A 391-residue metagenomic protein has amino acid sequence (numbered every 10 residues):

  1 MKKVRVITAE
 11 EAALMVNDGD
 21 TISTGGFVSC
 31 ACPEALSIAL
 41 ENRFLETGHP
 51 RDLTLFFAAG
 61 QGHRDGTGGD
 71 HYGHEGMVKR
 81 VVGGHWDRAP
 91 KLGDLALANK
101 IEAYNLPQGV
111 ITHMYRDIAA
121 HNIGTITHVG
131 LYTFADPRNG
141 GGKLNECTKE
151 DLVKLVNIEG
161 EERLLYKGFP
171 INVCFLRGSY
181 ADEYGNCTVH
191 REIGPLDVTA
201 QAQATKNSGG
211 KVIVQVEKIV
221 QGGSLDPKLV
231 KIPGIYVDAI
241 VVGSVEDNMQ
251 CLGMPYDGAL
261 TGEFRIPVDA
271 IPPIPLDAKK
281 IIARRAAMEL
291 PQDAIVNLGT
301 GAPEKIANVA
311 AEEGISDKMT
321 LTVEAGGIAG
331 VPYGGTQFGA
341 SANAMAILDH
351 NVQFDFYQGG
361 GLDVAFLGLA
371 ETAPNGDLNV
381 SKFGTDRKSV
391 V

Functional and structural regions predicted by a protein language model:
M1-V391: Conserved alpha/beta enzyme-core scaffold
